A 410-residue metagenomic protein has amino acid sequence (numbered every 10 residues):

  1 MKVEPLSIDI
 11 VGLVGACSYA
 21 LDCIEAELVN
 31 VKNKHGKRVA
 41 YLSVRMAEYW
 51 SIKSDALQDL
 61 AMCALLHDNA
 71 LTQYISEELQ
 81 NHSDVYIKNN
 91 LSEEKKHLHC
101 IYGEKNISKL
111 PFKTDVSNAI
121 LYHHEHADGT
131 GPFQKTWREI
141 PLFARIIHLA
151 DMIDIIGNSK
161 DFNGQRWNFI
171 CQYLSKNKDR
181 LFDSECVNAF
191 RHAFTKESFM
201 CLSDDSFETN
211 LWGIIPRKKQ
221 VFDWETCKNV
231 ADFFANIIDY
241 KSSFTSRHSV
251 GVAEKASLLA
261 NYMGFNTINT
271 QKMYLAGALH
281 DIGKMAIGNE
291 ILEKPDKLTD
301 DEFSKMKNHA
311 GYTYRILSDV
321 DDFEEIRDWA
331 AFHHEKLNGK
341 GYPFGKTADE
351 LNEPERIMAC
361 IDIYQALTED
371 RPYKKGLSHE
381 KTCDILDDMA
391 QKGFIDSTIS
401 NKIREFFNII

Functional and structural regions predicted by a protein language model:
K2-I410: Histidine- and acidic-residue-rich, metal-dependent catalytic cores
